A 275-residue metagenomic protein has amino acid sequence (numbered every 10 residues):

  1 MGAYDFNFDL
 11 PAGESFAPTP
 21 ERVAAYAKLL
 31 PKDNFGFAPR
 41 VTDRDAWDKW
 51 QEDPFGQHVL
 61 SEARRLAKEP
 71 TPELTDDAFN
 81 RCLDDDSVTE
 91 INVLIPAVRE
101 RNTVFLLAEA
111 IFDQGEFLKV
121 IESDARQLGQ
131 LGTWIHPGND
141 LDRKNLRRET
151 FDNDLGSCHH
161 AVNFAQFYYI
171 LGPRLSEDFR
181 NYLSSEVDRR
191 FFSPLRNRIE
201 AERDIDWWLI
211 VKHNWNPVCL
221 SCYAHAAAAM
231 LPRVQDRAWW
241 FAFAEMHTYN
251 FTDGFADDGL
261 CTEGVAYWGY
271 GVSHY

Functional and structural regions predicted by a protein language model:
G2-H58, L107-A110: Extreme N-terminal leader/anchor segments
D45-A97, L107-I111: Asp/Glu-centered strand-loop micro-motifs enriched in Gly/Pro and often flanked by an aromatic residue
R65-T71, G115-D152, A242, T252-F255 (+1 more regions): Helix-terminus loop motifs that line ligand-binding clefts
T75-L94, P137-T150, D204-V211: Internal amphipathic alpha-helical repeat/solenoid segments
P96-I111, S123-Q127, C158-Y169: Non-membrane alpha-helical segments in proteins
L146-A266: Active-site lining segments of carbohydrate-active enzymes
